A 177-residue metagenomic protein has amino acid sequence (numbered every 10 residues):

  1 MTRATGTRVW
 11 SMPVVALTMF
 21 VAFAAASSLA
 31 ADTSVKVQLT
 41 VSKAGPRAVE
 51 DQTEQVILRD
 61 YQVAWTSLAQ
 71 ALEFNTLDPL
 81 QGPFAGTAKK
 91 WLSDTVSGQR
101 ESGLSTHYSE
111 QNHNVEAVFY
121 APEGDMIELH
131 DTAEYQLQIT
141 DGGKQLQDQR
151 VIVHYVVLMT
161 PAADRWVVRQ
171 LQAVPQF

Functional and structural regions predicted by a protein language model:
M1-K43: Amphipathic, hydrophobic N-terminal targeting peptides for secretion and organelle import
M1-W10, S67-L77, P175: Short N-terminal secondary-structure initiator segments
R3-G6, A24-L29, P122-F177: Exposed beta-sheet edge and beta->alpha loop/turn motif
L29-G86: Short, low-complexity N-terminal intrinsically disordered segments enriched in polar/charged residues
D51, L77-P122: Short solvent-exposed beta->alpha transition segments
V63, Q111, R150-I152: Short solvent-exposed loop/turn micro-motifs enriched in small/polar/acidic residues
W65, A88, Y135-L137: Residue-level detector of secondary-structure transition/capping positions
